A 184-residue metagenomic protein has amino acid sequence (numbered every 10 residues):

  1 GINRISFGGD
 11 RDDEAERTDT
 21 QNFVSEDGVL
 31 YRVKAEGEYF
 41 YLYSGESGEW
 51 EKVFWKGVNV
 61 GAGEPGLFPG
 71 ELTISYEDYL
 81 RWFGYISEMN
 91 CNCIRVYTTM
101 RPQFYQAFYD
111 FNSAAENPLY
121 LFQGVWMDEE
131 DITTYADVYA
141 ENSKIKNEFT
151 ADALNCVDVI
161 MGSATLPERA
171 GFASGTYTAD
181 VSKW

Functional and structural regions predicted by a protein language model:
I2-F23, A140-S182: Extended N-terminal export/anchoring regions of large proteins
R4-S113: Active-site-adjacent substrate/metal-binding segments within catalytic domains of carbohydrate-active enzymes
E49-G66, T73, P118, G124-K144: Aromatic- and acidic-residue-enriched carbohydrate-binding clefts of CAZyme catalytic domains
V53, S182-K183: A short, charged/proline- and glycine-enriched loop that marks the coil->beta-strand transition at the N-terminal
Y76-D137, N155-T178: Aromatic-lined substrate-binding rim segments of carbohydrate-active enzymes
F122, K183-W184: Extended hydrophobic secondary-structure segments that form protein cores and membrane-embedded regions
